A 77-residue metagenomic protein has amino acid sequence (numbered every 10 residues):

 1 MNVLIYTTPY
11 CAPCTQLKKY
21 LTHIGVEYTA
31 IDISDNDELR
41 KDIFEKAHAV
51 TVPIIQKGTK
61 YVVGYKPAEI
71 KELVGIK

Functional and structural regions predicted by a protein language model:
M1-I24: Local sequence-structure signature of Cys/Sec-based thiol-disulfide redox active-site neighborhoods
T15, R40-K41: Short Asp/Glu-rich motifs
V26-L39, V50: Thiol-based oxidoreductase modules, predominantly thioredoxin-like and allied folds used for disulfide exchange
E45-A47: Major-groove DNA-recognition helix of helix-turn-helix-type DNA-binding domains
P53-V62: A short, hydrophobic beta-strand/beta-hairpin element that forms part of a small beta-sheet core
V74: Catalytic phosphate/metal-binding cores of nucleic-acid and nucleotide-processing enzymes, i.e., regions that mediate
